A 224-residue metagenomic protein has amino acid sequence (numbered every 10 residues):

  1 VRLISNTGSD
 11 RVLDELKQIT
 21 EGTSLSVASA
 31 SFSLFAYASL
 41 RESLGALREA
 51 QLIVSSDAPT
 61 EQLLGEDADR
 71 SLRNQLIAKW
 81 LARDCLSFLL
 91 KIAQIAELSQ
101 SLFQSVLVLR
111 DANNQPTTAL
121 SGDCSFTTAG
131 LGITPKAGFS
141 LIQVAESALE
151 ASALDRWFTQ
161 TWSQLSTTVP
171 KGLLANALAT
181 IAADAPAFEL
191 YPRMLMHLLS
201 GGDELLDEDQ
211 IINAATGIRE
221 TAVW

Functional and structural regions predicted by a protein language model:
V1-A222: PLD/PLD-like phosphodiesterase catalytic module centered on the HKD motif
